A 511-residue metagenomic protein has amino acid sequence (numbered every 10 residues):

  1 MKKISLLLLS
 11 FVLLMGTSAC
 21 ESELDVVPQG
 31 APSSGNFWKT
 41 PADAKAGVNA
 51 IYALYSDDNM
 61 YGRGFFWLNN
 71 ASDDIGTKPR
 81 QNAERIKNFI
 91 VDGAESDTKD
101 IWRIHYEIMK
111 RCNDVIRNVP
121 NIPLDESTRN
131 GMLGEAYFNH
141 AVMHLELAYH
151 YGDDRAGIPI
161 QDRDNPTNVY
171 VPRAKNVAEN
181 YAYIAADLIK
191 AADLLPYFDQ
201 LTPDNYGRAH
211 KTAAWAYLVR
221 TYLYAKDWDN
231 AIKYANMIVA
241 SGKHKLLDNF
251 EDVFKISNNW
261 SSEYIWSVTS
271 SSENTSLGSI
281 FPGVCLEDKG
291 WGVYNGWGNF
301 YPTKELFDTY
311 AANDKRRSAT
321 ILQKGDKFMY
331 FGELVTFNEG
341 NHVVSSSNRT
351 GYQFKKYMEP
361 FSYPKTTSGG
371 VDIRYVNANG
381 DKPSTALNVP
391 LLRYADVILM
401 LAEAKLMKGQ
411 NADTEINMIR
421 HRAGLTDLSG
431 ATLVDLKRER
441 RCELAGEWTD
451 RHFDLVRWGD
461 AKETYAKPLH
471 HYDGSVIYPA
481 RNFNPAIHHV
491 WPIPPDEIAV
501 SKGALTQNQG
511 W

Functional and structural regions predicted by a protein language model:
L8-G16: Bacterial N-terminal signal peptides
A19-E21, P41, Y52, M60 (+8 more regions): Long, intrinsically disordered, low-complexity segments
C20-A83, A156-I158, Y181, I189-A192 (+2 more regions): An aromatic- and glycine-enriched ligand-binding surface/loop that stacks and positions planar moieties
P41, K45-N49, A53-S56, R80-Y151 (+5 more regions): Conserved, well-structured interaction surfaces
D227, K408-Q410: Residues in the short coil linking paired helices within alpha-helical repeat scaffolds
A311-L392: Flexible, polar/acidic helix-loop-strand segments at domain edges
